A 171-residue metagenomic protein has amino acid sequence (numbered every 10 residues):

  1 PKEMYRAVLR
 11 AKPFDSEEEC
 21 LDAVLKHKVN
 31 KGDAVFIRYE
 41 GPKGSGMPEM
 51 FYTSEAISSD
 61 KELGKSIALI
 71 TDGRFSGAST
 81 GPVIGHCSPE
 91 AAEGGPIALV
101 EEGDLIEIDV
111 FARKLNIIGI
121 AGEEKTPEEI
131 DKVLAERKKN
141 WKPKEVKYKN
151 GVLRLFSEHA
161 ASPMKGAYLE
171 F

Functional and structural regions predicted by a protein language model:
P1-F171: Feature captures the catalytic cores and cofactor-binding loops of soluble hydro-lyases/lyases that act on carboxylate
